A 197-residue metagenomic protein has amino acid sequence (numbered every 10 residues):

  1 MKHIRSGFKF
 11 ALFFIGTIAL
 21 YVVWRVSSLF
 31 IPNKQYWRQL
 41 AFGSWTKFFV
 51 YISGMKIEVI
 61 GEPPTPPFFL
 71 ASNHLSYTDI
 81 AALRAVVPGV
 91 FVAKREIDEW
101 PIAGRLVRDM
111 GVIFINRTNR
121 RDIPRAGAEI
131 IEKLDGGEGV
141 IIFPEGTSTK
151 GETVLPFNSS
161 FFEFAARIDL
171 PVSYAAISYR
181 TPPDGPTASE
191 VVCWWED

Functional and structural regions predicted by a protein language model:
I4-F30: A hydrophobic membrane-anchoring feature enriched in long, contiguous, low-charge segments that mark signal-anchor
L20-R38, G43, V50-I52, E62-R120: Catalytic core of membrane glycerolipid acyltransferases/transacylases, capturing the structured, soluble-facing
P67-F69, V112, G137-F143, P171: Residue-level preference for the first positions of well-ordered beta-strands
H74-S76, G146-T149, Y179: Short glycine-rich anion-binding loops that position phosphate/pyrophosphate groups of nucleotides and phosphorylated
K94, I115, F143, A175-I177: Generic beta-sheet signal
I102-G104, E152-D197: A cross-family acyltransferase "interaction/gating" segment
I123, I130-F162: Soluble extracytoplasmic domains of inner/organellar membrane proteins
